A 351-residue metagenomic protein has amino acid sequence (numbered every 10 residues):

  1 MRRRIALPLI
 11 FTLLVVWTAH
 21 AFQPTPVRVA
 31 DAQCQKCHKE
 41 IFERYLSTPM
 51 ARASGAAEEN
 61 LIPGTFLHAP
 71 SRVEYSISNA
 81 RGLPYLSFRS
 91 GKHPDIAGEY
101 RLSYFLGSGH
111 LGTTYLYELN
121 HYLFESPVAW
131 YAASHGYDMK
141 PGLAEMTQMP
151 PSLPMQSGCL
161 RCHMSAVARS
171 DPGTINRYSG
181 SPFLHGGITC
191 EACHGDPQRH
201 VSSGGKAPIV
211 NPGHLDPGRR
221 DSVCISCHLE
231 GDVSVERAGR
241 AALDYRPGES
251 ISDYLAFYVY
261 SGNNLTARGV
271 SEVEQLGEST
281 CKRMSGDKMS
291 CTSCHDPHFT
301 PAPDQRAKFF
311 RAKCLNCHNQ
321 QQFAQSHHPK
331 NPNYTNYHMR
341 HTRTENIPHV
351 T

Functional and structural regions predicted by a protein language model:
M1-L9: Bacterial N-terminal signal peptides that target proteins for export
P8-V16: Bacterial N-terminal signal peptides
V15-V27: Bacterial Sec-dependent signal peptides at the C-terminal "C-region" and cleavage site
P24-K39: Local sequence-structure signature of Cys/Sec-based thiol-disulfide redox active-site neighborhoods
A32, E40-S108, G112-L119, D138-A144 (+1 more regions): Primarily the internal scaffold of c-type cytochrome electron-transfer domains, especially repeated/multiheme c-type
N120-Y122, S126-M155: A short, surface-exposed interaction/processing loop segment used at functional sites
G158-P172: Conserved catalytic alpha/beta cores of large enzymes that bind or transform nucleotide phosphates and polynucleotides
